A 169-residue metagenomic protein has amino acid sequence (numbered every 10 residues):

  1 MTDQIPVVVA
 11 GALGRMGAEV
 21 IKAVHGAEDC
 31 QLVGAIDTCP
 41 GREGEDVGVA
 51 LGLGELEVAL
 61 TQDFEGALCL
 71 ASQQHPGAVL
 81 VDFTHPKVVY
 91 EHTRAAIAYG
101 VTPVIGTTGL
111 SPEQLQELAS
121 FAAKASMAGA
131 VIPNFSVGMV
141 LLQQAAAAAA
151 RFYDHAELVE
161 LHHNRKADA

Functional and structural regions predicted by a protein language model:
M1-A98: N-terminal glycine-/serine-/threonine-rich beta1-alpha1-beta2 phosphate-ribose binding loop of Rossmann-like
D3, Q74-G77, I97-V104, S126-A130 (+1 more regions): Short, surface-exposed connector motifs at secondary-structure boundaries
A10, F83-T84, G106-T107, I132 (+1 more regions): Structural motif
G11, L141-A169: Conserved anion/nucleotide-ligand pocket segment
V20, E45-V47, Q116, L141-Q143 (+1 more regions): Short, well-ordered secondary-structure micro-motifs
A23, A27, T38-C39, F121-A125 (+1 more regions): Change "in soluble alpha/beta enzymes" to "in soluble alpha/beta proteins
D37-T38, T108-L110, N134-S136, L161-N164: Short, ordered loop/turn segments at secondary-structure junctions
K87-Y99, G106-V131, V137-A148: Rossmann-fold NAD(P)-binding glycine/threonine-rich loop
